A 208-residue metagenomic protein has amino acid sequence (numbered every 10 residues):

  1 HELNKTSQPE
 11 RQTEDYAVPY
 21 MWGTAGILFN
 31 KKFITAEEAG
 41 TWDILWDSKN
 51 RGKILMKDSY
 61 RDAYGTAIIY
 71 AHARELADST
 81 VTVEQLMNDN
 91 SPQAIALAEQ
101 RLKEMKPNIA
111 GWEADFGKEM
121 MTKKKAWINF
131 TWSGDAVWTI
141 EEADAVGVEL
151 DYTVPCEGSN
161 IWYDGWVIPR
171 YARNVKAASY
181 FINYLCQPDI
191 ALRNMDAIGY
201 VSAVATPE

Functional and structural regions predicted by a protein language model:
H1-K125: Extracytoplasmic ligand-binding site segments that recognize negatively charged/polar headgroups
A25, F33-T35, Y60-Y64, G134-V137 (+3 more regions): Solvent-exposed loop/turn segments at secondary-structure junctions within structured extracellular/periplasmic domains
D58, S133, I198: Short secondary-structure boundary segments
T66, E141, R193-A197: Short, solvent-exposed loop/turn and secondary-structure capping segments
A71, A143-D144, I198: Active-site catalytic pocket residues across diverse enzymes, especially alpha/beta-hydrolases
P107-Y171, P207-E208: Extracytoplasmic/periplasmic substrate-binding proteins
S159-N160, D164, P169-E208: Mature extracytoplasmic/periplasmic domains
